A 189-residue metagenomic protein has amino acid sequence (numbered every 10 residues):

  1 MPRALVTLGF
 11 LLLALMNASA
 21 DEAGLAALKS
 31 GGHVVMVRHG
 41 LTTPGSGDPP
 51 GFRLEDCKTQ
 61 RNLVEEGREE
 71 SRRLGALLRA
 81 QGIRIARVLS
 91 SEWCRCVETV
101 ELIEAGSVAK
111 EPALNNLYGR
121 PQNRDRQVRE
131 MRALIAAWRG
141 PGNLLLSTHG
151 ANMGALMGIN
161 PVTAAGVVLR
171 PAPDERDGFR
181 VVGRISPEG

Functional and structural regions predicted by a protein language model:
M1-A4: Positively charged n-region of N-terminal signal peptides that target proteins for export
V6-A14: Bacterial N-terminal signal peptides
M16-A20: Sec/Tat signal peptide C-region and signal peptidase I cleavage site
D21-P112, L117-P121, R129, I159-G189: Active-site-proximal alpha-helix that buttresses catalytic centers in soluble enzyme cores
G32-V34, G140-T148: Generic beta-sheet signal
V128-A137: A short, acidic, amphipathic alpha-helical segment used as a generic capping/interface helix at domain edges
A137-G142, P171-D174: A short, structured loop/turn motif at beta-sheet edges
